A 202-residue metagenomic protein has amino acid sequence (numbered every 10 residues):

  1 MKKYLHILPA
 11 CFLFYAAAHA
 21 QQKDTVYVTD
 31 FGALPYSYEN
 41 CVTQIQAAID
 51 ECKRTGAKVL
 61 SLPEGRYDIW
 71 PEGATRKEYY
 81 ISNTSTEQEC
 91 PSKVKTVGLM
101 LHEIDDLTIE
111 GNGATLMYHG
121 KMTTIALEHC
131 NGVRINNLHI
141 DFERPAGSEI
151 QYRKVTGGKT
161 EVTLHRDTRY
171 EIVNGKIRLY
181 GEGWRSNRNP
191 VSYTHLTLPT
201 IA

Functional and structural regions predicted by a protein language model:
M1-K23: Bacterial Sec-dependent N-terminal signal peptides
V28, L62, I135, I172-N174: Hydrophobic residues on conserved beta-strands that form the core of alpha/beta folds
V28-S61: Acidic Gly/Asp/Thr-rich repetitive segments characteristic of extracellular carbohydrate-active and adhesion proteins
Q46-T55, D68-T108, M117-N136, R144-E161 (+1 more regions): Extracellular beta-strand-rich solenoid/capping regions of secreted or surface-exposed proteins that bind or remodel
R66, G113-T115, H139: A structural signal for beta-strand register positions
D141-E143, G147-S148, T160-V162, D167-L179 (+1 more regions): Extended, regular secondary-structure scaffolds
T194-T200: Conserved small/polar residues in nucleotide/adenosyl-binding loops
